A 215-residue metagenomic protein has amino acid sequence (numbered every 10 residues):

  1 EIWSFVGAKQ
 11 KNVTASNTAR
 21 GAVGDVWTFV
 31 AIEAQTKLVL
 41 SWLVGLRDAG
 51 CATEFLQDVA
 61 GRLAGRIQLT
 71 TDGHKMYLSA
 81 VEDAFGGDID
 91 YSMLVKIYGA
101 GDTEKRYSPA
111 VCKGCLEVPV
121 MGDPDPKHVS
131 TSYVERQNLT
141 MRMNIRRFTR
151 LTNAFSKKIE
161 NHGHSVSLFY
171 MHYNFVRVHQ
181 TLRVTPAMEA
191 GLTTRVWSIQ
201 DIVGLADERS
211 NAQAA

Functional and structural regions predicted by a protein language model:
E1-A215: Residue-level recognition of single "structural anchor" positions that define or cap local secondary structure
